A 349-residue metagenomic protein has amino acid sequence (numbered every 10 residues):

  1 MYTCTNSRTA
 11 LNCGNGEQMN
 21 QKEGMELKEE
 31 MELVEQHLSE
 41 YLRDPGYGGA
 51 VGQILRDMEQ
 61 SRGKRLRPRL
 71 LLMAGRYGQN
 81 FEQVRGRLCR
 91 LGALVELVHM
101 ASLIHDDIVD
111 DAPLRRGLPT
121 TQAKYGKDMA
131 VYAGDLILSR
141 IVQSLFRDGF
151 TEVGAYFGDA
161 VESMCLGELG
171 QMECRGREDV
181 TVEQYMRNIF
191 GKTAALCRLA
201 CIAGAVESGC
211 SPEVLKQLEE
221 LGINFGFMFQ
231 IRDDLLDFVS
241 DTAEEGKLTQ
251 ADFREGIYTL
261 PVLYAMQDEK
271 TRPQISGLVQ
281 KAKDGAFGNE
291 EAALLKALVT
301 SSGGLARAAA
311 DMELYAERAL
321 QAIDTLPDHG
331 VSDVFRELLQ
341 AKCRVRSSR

Functional and structural regions predicted by a protein language model:
G16-Y41: N-terminal export signals and maturation junctions of secreted/periplasmic proteins
E32-L33, L42-Q274, L314, Q340: Mg2+-dependent prenyl diphosphate-binding active-site environment of isoprenoid biosynthetic enzymes
V262, A319, F335: Hydrophobic, well-ordered secondary-structure elements that form the walls of internal hydrophobic environments
P273-I323: Mobile late-domain/C-terminal helix-loop "cap" segments that border catalytic sites or the cytosolic face
Y315, H329-R349: Short, amphipathic C-terminal "tail helix"
